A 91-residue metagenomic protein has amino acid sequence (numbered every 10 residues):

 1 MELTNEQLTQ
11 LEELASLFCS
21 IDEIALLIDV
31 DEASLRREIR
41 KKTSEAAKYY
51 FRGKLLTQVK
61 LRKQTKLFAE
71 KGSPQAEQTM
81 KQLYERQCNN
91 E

Functional and structural regions predicted by a protein language model:
M1-C19: Short, amphipathic alpha-helical "recognition" segments used to contact nucleic acids or chromatin
E2, R36-K54: Short, solvent-exposed alpha-helical "recognition" segments
Q10, S34, E45-A46, K60 (+2 more regions): Exposed alpha-helical structural elements
C19, T43, S73-P74: Residue-level recognition of short, well-ordered coil/turn positions that link secondary-structure elements
E23-L26: The alpha-helix within a helix-turn-helix
L55-E91: Amphipathic alpha-helical protein-protein interaction segments
